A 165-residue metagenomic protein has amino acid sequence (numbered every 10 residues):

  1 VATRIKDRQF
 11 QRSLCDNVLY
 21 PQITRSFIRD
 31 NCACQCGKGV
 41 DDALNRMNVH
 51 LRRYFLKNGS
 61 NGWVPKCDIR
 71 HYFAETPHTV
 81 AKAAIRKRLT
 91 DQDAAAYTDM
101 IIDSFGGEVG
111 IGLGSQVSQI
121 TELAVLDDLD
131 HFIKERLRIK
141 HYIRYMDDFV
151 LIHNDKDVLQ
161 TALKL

Functional and structural regions predicted by a protein language model:
V1-Q11, S26-G39, I101-L123: Short, conserved non-catalytic motifs in the polymerase core
I5-K6, D16, I69: Short glycine-rich, polar/acidic loop-and-turn segments at beta strand-coil junctions
F10, I23, A74-P77: Short helix/loop capping segments that flank catalytic or ligand/cofactor-binding pockets
F10, L14-V18: Active/ligand-binding-proximal structured segments within catalytic/core domains that scaffold catalytic residues
N17-S26, I85-D93: A generic secondary-structure signal for well-formed alpha-helical elements
P21-D30, L56-S60: Short secondary-structure capping/junction motifs at helix and strand boundaries
G37-R52: Short acidic (Asp/Glu) patches
N48-M146, V150-L165: Conserved polymerase palm-domain catalytic core
